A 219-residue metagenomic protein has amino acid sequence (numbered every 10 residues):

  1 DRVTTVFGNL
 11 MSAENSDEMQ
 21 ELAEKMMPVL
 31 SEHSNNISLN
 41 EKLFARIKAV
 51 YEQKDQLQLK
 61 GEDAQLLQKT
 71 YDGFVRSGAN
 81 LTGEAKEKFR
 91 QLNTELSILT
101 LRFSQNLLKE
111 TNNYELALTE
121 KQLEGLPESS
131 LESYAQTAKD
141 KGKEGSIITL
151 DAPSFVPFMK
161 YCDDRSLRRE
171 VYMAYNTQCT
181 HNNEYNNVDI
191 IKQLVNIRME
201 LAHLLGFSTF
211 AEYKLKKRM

Functional and structural regions predicted by a protein language model:
D1-M219: Zn2+-dependent metallopeptidase catalytic domains
